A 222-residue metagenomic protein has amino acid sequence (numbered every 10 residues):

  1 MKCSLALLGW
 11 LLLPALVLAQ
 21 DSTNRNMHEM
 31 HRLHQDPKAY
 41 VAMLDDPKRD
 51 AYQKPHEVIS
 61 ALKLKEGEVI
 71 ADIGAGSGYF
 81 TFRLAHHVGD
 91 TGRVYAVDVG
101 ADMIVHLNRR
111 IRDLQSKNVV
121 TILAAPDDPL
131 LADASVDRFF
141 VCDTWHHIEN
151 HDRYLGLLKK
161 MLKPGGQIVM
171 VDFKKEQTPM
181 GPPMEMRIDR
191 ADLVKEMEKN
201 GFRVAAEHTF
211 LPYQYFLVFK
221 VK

Functional and structural regions predicted by a protein language model:
D21-A71: Class I SAM-dependent transferase core
E68, G92, G166: Glycine-centered, small-residue-biased loops immediately flanking beta-strands in adenine/cofactor-binding cores
A71-P129: Class I SAM-dependent methyltransferase SAM/SAH-binding core
A85-H86, D152-Q167: A short glycine-rich, Lys/Arg-flanked "PGG" loop and its adjoining helix->strand segment in the class I
P129-F139: A short acidic, Gly/Pro-enriched loop at the edge of an enzyme's catalytic core that lines a small-molecule cofactor
D137-H151: A short SAM/SAH-binding and catalytic strip from SAM-dependent methyltransferases
Q167-V194: Conserved class I S-adenosyl-L-methionine
N200, A206-K222: Core SAM-dependent methyltransferase catalytic element
